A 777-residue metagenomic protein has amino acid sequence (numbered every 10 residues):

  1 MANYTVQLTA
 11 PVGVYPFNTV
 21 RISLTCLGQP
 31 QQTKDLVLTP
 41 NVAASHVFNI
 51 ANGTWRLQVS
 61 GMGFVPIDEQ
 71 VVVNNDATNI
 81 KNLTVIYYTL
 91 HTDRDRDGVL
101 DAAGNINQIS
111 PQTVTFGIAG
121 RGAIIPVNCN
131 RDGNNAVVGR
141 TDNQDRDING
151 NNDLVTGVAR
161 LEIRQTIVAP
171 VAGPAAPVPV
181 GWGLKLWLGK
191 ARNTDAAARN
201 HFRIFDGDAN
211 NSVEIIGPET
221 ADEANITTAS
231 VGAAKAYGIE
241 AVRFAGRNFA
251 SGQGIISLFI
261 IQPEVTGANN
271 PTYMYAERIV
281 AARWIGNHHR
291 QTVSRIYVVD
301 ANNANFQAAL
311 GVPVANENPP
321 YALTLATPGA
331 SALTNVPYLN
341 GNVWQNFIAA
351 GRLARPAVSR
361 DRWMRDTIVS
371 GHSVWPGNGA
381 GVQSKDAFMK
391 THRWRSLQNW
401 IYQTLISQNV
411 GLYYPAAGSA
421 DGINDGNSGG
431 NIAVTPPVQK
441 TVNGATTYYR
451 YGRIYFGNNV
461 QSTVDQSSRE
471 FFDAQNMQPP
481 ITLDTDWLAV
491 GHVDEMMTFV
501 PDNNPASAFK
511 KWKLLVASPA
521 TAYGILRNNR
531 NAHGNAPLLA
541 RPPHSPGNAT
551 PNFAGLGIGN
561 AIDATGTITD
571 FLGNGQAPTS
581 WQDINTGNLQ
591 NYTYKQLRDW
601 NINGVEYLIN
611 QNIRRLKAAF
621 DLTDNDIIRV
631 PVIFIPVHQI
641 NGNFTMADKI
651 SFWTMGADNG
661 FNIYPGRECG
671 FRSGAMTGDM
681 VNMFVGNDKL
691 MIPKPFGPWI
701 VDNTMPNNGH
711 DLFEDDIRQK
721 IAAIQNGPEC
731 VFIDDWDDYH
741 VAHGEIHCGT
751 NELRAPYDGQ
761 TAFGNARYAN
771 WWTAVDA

Functional and structural regions predicted by a protein language model:
A2-T19: Structural motif
V12, C26-P30, G63-V65, E264: Solvent-exposed strand-loop boundary residues in beta-sheet-rich modules
V20-T25: Hydrophobic beta-strand segments
C26-S45: Short, acidic Ser/Thr/Gly-rich low-complexity loop/linker segments typical of extracellular and cell-surface proteins
L38-P40, M62, I67-Q70, N82-A777: Histidine/cysteine-enriched polar flanking segments
A43-N49, N82: Exposed aromatic-hydrophobic patches
A51-G63: A short, solvent-exposed beta-strand micro-motif common in secreted/extracellular proteins
N74-N79: Extracellular interdomain linker/stem segments of modular secreted and single-pass surface proteins
